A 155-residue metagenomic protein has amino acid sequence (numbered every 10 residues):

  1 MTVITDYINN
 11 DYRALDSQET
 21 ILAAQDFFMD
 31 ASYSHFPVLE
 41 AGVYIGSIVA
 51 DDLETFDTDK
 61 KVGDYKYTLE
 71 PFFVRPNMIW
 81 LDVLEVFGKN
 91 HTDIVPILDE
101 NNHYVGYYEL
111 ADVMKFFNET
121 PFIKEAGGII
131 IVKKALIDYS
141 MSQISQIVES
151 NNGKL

Functional and structural regions predicted by a protein language model:
M1-F27, V38-L39, Y44-S47, T58-V86 (+3 more regions): Bateman/CBS regulatory modules and CBS-like beta-alpha motifs in cytosolic regions of diverse proteins
L22, E54-T55, M114: Nucleotide phosphate-binding site architecture
D30-Y33, N90-T92: Short, small/polar residue-rich loop motifs at catalytic or cofactor-binding pockets
G46-D51, V105-V113: Short hydrophobic beta-strand motif reused across regulatory alpha/beta modules
N90, K124-G127, S150-N151: Short gly/pro-enriched beta-turn/loop segments at secondary-structure junctions
N118-P121: Long, contiguous binding/interaction regions
D138-K154: Short amphipathic alpha-helix segments
